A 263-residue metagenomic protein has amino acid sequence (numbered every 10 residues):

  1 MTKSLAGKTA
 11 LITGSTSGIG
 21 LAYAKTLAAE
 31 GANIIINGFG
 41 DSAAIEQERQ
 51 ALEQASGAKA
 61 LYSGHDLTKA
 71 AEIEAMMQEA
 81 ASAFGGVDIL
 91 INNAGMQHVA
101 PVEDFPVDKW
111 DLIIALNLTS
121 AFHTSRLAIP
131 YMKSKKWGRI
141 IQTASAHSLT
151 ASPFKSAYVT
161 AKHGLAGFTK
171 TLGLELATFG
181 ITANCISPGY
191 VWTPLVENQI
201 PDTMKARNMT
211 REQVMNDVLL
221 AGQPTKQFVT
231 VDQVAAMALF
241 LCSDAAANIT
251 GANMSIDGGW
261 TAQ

Functional and structural regions predicted by a protein language model:
A6, T150, K226, A238-L239 (+1 more regions): Short C-terminal tail/terminal secondary-structure segment of NAD(P)H-dependent dehydrogenase/reductase domains
T9, T16-S17: Conserved glycine-rich cofactor-binding loop
E30-Q47: Conserved glycine-rich Rossmann-like NAD(P)H-binding loop of the short-chain dehydrogenase/reductase
P101-V102, P106-I114, I140, L219: Substrate-binding pocket helix/loop in short-chain dehydrogenase/reductase
S125, A161, T169: Active-site helix of classical SDR
S145: Residue(s) in the substrate-gating loop at a strand-loop-helix junction that position the organic substrate next
A177, T182, I249-G251: Short, small/polar-rich loop/turn modules that mediate ligand/substrate recognition or access, typified
